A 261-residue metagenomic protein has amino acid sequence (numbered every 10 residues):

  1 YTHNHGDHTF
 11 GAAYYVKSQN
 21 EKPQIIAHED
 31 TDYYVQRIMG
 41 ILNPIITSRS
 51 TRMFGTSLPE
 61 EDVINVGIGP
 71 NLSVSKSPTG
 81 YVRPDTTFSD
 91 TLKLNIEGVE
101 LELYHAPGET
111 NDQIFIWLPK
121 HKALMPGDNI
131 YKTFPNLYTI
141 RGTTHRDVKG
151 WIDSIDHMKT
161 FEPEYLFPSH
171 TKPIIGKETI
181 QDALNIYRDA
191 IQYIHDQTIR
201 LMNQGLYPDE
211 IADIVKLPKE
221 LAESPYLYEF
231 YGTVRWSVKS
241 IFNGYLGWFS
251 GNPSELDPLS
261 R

Functional and structural regions predicted by a protein language model:
T2-S89, K93, Q197: Active-site HxH/HxHxD metal-binding segment of metal-dependent hydrolases
Y15-Q19, G40-I46, I140-G142, I180-N185 (+1 more regions): Short secondary-structure boundary/capping segments
T56-V63, G69, S73-V74, T160-Y165 (+1 more regions): Accessory terminal helices/loops
K76, V82, T91-N95, E100-Q204: Metallo-beta-lactamase
